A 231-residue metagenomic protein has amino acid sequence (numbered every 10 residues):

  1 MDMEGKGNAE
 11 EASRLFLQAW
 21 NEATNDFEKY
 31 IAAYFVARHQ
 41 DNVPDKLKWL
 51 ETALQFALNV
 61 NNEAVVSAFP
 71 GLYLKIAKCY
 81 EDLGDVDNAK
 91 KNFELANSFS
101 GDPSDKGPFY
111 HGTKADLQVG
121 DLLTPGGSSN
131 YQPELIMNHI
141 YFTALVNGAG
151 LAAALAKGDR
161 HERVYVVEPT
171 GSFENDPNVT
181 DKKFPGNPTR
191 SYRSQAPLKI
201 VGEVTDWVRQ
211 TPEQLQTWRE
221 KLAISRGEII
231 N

Functional and structural regions predicted by a protein language model:
M1, Y34-A37, A77: Conserved small-residue packing positions in alpha-helical repeats and bundles
M1-R14: Alpha-helical segment of the N-proximal tetratricopeptide repeat
G7, D41-P44, G84: Residue-level detector of the short coil/turn that links helix A to helix B within each tetratricopeptide repeat
Q18-D26, A57-S67: Flexible helix-coil transition and linker loops at the boundaries of alpha-helical arrays
Y30-A33, Y73: TPR repeat positional signature
E81-D82, D87-G107, G112-K114, N130 (+2 more regions): Conserved NAD+-utilizing ADP-ribose enzyme module
